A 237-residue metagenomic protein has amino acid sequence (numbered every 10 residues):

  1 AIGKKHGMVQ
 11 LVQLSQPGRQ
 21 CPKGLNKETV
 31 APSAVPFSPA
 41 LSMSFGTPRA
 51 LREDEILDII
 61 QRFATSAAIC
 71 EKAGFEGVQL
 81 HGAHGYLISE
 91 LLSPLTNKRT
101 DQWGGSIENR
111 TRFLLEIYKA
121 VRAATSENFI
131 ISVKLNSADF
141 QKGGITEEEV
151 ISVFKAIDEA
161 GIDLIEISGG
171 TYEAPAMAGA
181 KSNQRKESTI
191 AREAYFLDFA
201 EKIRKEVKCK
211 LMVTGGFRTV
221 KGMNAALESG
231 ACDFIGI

Functional and structural regions predicted by a protein language model:
A1-I237: Flavin-dependent oxidoreductase catalytic cores
